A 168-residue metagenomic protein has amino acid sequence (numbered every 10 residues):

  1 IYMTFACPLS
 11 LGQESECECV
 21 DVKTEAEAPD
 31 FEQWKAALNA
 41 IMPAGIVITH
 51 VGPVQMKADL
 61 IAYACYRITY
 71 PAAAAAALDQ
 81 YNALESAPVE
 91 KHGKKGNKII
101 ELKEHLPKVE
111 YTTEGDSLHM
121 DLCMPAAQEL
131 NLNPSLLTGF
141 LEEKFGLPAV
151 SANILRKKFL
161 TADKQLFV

Functional and structural regions predicted by a protein language model:
I1-E25, V54-K57: Short, charge-patterned binding micro-sites
E18-V22, A62-Y70: Short glycine-/aliphatic-rich beta-strand segments at the starts of folded cytosolic domains
E25-F31, P71-A75, A127: Helix N-cap motif at beta-to-alpha junctions
E32-M42, A77-S86, L136-L141: Short amphipathic alpha-helices in soluble, non-transmembrane regions that often serve as interface/regulatory elements
V47-T49: Extended basic-aromatic, gly/pro-enriched interface segments that bind polyanionic ligands
L60-Y63, E104: Short gly/pro-enriched beta-turn/loop segments at secondary-structure junctions
Y66-K98: A contiguous pocket-lining binding segment that forms or flanks enzyme active sites
S86-V168: Core RNA-modification/binding signature centered on pseudouridine synthases
